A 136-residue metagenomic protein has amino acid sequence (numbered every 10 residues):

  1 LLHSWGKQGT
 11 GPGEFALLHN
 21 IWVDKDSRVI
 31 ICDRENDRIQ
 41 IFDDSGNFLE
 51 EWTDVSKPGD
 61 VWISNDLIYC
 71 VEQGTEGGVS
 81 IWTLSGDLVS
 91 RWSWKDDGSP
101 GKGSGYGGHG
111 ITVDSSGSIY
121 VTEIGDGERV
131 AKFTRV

Functional and structural regions predicted by a protein language model:
L1-V136: Eukaryotic scaffold repeat domains enriched in small/polar residues
